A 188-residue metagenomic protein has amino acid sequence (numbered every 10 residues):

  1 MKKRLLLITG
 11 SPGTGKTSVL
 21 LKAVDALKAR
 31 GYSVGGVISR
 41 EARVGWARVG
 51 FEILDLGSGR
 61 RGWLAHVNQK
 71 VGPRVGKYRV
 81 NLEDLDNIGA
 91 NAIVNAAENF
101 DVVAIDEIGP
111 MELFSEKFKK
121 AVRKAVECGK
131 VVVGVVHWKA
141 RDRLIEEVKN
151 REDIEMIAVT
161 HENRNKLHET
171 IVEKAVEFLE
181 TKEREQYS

Functional and structural regions predicted by a protein language model:
M1-K3: Phosphate-binding P-loop
I8: Hydrophobic anchor at the beta1->P-loop junction of P-loop NTPases
P12: The conserved Walker
K16: Conserved lysine of the Walker
V19, A23: Hydrophobic positions on the alpha1 helix immediately C-terminal to the Walker A/P-loop
D25-V75: N-terminal phosphate/diphosphate-binding loop that engages ATP/GTP or pyrophosphate donors across diverse enzyme folds
R74-E116: Internal catalytic-core helix/loop-beta-alpha segment that presents or stabilizes conserved functional determinants
A92-A97, G109-S188: Replace "adjacent to P-loop NTPase cores in ATP/GTP-dependent enzymes" with "adjacent to NTP-binding cores
